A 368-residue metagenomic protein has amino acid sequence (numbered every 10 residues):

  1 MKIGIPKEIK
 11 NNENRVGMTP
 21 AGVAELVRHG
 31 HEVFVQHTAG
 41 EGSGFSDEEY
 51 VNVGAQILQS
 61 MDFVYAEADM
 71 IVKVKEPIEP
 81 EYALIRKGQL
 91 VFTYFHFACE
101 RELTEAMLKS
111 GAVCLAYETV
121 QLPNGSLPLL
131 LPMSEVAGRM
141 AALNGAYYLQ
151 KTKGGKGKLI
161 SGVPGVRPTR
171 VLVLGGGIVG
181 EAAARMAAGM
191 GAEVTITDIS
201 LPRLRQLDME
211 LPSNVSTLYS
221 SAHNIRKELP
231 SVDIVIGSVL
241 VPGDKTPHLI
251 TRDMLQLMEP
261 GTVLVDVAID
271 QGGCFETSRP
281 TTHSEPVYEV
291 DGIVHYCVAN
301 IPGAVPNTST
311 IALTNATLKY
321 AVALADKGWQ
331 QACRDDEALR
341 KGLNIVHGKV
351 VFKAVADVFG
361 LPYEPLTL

Functional and structural regions predicted by a protein language model:
K2, E8, P77-T169, V298-N300: Glycine/serine-rich phosphate-binding loop and adjoining beta1-alpha1 elements at the start of nucleotide-handling
K2-S110: An N-terminal-biased, well-structured beta-alpha scaffold segment characteristic of Rossmann-like dinucleotide-binding
P6-G42, T152-L240, V287: Glycine-rich phosphate/diphosphate-binding loop of Rossmann-like nucleotide-binding domains
V23, D47, T104, A142 (+4 more regions): Generic hydrophobic/aromatic pocket-lining and core-packing "Φ" positions
D69, K75-E76, F95-H96, V239-G243 (+2 more regions): Short glycine-/small-residue-rich Rossmann-like dinucleotide-binding loops
E118-N144, Y148-L159, I269, C274-L368: Adenosine-phosphate binding glycine-rich loop
M209-D291: Rossmann-like adenosine-cofactor binding region
